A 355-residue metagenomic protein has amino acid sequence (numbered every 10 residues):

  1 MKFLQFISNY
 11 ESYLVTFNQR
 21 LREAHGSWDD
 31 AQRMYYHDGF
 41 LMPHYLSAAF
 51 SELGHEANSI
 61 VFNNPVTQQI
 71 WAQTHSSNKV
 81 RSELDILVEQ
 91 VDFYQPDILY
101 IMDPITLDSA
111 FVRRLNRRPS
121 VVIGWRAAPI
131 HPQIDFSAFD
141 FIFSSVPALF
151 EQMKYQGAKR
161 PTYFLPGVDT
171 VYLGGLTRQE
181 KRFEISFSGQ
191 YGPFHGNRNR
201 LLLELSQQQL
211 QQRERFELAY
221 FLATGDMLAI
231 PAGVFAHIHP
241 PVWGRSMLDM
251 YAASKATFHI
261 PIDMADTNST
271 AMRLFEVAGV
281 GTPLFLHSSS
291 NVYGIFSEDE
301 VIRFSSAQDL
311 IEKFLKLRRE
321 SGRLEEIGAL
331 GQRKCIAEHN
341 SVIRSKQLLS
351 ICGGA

Functional and structural regions predicted by a protein language model:
M1-A72, F141, S145-E298, R303: Nucleotide-sugar donor-binding catalytic core of glycosyltransferases
F40-D140, S144-P147, A158: Internal alpha/beta domain cores that form substrate/cofactor-binding pockets in large enzymes and binding proteins
S47, L202-S206, L315, Q332 (+1 more regions): Non-transmembrane alpha-helical segments in soluble domains of secreted/periplasmic/extracellular proteins
V91-D92, Y251, F314: Short hydrophobic patches on amphipathic alpha-helices that form coiled-coil/helix-mediated interaction surfaces
V301-A307, K316-S321: Conserved acidic donor-binding segment of nucleotide-sugar-dependent glycosyltransferases
R318-S350: A charged, aromatic-enriched C-terminal amphipathic alpha-helix characteristic of glycosyltransferases across folds
G353-A355: Generic C-terminal helix-cap and adjacent flexible tail
